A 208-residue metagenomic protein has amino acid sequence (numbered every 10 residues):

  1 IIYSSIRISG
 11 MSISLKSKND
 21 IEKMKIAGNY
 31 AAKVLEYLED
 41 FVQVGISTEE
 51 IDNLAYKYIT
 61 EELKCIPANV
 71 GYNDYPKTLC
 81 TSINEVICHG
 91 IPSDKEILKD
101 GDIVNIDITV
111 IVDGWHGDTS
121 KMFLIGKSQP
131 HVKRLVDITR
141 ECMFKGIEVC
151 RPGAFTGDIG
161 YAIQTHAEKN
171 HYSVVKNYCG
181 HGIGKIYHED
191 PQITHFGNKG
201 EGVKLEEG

Functional and structural regions predicted by a protein language model:
Y3-G208: Active-site neighborhoods and metal-handling regions in enzymes and metal-associated proteins
